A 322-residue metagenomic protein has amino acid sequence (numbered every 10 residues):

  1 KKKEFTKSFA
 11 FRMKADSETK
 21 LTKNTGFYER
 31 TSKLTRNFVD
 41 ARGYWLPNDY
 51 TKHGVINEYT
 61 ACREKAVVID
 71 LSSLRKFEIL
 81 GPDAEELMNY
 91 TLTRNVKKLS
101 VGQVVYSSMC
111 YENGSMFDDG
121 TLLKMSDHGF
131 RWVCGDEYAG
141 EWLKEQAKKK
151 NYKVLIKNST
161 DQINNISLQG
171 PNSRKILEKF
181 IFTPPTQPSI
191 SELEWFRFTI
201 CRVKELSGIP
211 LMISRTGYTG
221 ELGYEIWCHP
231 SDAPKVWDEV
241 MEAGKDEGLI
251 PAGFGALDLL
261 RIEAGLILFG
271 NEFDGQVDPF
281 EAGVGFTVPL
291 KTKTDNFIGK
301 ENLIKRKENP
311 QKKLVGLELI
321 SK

Functional and structural regions predicted by a protein language model:
K1-C110, S115: Acidic, proline/glycine-enriched N-terminal capping motif
K1-Y50, L123-K322: Conserved, structured C-terminal
V55-E64, M109-D119, K148-Y152, E205-I213: Short amphipathic beta-strand starts and helix->beta connectors
D70, D119, E225: Acidic active-site catalytic centers that drive phospho-/nucleotidyl reactions and related ester hydrolyses
Y90, R94-E145, K149: Well-ordered mid-protein domain cores that form the structural environment of catalytic cofactors
